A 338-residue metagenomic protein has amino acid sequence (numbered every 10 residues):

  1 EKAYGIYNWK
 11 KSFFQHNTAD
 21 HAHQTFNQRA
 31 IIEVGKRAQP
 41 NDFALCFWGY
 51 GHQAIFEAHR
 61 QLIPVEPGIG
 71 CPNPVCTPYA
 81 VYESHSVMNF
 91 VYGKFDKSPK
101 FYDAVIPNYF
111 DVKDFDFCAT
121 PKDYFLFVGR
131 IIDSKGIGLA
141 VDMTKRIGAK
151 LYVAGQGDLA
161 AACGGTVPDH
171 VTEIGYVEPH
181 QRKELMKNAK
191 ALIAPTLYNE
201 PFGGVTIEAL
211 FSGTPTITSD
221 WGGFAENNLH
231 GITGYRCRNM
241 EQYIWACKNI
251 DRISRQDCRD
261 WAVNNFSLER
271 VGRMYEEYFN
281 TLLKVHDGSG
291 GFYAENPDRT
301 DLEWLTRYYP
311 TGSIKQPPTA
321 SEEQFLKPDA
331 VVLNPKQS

Functional and structural regions predicted by a protein language model:
E1-Q337: Catalytic cores of nucleotide-sugar-dependent glycosyltransferases that transfer UDP/GDP/TDP-activated
